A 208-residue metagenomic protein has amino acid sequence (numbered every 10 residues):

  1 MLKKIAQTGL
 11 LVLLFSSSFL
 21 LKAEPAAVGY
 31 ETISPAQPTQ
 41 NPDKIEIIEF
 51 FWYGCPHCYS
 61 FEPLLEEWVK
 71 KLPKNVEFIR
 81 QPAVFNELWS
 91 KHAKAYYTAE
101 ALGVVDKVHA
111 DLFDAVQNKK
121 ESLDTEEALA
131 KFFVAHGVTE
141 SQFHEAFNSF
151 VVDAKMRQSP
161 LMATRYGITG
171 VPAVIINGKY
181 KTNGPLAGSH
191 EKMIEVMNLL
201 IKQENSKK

Functional and structural regions predicted by a protein language model:
L2-E87, P160, T164-R165, L199-K208: Extracytoplasmic thiol/disulfide redox context detector
L2-I5, A135-K208: C-terminal cap of thioredoxin/glutaredoxin-like
P42-K44, H92, G170-V171: A structure-centric signal for secondary-structure junctions around beta-strands
Y53-H57, V84-L88, D114-K119, V151-V152 (+1 more regions): Solvent-exposed loop/turn segments at secondary-structure junctions within structured extracellular/periplasmic domains
G54, V69-L72, A99-G103, V116-K120 (+5 more regions): Sec/Tat-exported extracytoplasmic proteins
Y59-E62, W89-A93, A187-H190: Conserved strand-to-helix beginnings and helix N-cap segments that scaffold or border functional pockets
E62-V69, H92-Y96, H109, E126 (+5 more regions): Extracytoplasmic/secreted envelope proteins and their assembly/folding machinery, especially bacterial periplasmic
K74-L102, D106-V134: Structural microenvironment flanking redox-active thiols in thiol-disulfide oxidoreductases
